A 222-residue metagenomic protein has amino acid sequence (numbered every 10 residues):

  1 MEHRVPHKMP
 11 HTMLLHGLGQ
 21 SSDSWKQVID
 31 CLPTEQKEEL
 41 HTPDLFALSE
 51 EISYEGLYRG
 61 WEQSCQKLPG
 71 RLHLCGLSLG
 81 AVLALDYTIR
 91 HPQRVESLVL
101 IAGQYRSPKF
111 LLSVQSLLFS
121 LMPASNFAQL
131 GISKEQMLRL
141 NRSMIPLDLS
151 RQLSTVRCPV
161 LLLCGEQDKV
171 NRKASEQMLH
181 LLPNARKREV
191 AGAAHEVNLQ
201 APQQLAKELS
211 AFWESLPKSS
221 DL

Functional and structural regions predicted by a protein language model:
G17-Q20, S78: Active-site glycine-rich loops that stabilize anionic/oxyanionic intermediates across multiple enzyme folds
G19-Q27: Serine-hydrolase catalytic-loop signature spanning alpha/beta hydrolases and amidase-signature enzymes
K26-D30, E39-H73, K207: Active-site loop/oxyanion-hole signature of alpha/beta-hydrolase fold enzymes
Y54, L85, I89-R90, L98-A124 (+1 more regions): Flexible "cap/lid" loop of the alpha/beta hydrolase fold
G76-G80, A84: Gly/Ala-rich beta-loop-alpha elbow adjacent to hydrolase catalytic centers
S125-R151, Q167: Hydrophobic, aromatic-rich cap/lid helix
T155-V156, L162-C164: Short beta-strand/loop motif that positions the catalytic acidic residue of the alpha/beta-hydrolase fold
A193-P202: Catalytic histidine-centered segment of alpha/beta-hydrolase-like enzymes
